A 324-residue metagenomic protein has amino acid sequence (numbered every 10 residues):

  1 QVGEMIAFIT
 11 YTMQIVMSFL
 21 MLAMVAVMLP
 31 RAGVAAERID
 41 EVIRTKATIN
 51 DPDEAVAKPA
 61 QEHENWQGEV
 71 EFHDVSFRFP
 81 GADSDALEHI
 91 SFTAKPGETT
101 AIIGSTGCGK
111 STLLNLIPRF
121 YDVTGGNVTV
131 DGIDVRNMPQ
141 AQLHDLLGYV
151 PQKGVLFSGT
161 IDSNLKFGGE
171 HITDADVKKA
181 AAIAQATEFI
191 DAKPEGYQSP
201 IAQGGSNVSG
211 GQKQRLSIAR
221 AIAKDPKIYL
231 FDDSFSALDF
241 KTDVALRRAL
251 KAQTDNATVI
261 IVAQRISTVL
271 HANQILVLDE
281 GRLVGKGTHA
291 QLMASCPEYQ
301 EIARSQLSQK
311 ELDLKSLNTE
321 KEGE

Functional and structural regions predicted by a protein language model:
Q1-T10: Membrane-water interface of transmembrane alpha-helices in multipass transporters/channels
I9, V16, H144: Conserved catalytic core of two-component sensor histidine kinases
I15-V42: Cytosolic ends of transmembrane helices, especially the final helix of ABC transmembrane type-1 domains
E41, T48, K166: Conserved E/DxxT/N motif and adjacent residues on the DHp alpha2 helix of HisKA-family sensor histidine kinases
T45-T48, E195: Flexible, glycine-biased helix-capping/connector loops in cytosolic signal-transduction modules
P59-E324: ABC-type nucleotide-binding domain
